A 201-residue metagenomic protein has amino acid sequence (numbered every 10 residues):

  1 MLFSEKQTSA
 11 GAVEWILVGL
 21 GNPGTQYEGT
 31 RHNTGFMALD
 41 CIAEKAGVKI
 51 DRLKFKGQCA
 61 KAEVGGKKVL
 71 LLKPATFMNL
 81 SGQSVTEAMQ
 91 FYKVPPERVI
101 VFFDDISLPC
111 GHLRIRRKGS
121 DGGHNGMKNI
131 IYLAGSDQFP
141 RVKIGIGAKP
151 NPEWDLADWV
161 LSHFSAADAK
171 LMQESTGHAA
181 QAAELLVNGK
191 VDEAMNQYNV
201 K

Functional and structural regions predicted by a protein language model:
M1-K118, K128-K143, K149-D155, S162 (+1 more regions): Nucleotide and nucleotide-moiety/phosphate-recognizing core
G122-G126: Hydrophobic alpha-helical segments within soluble ligand-binding/sensing domains
